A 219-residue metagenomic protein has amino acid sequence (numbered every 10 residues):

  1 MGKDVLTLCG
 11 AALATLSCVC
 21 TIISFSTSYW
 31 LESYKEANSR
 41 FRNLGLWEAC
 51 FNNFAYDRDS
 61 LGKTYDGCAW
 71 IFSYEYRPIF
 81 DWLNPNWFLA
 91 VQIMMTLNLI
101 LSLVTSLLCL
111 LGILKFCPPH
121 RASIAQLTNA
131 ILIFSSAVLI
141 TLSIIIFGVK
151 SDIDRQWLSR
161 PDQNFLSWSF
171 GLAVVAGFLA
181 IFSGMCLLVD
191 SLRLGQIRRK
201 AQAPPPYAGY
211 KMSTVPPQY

Functional and structural regions predicted by a protein language model:
M1-L44, A49-A55, F165, F182-Y219: Intrinsically disordered terminal tails
G2-L31, F88-K150, A173-A176, A180-L194: Signature of small four-pass
T27-Q92: A surface-exposed beta-alpha-beta supersecondary segment
N43, L89, L127, F165-S167: Short, solvent-exposed coil/turn segments
G67-F80, L158-F165, V189-A201: Alpha-helical membrane-embedding segments and immediately adjacent membrane-interface amphipathic helices
V149-W157: Peri-membrane helix termini and adjoining interfacial loops of integral membrane proteins
S159-A180: Extracellular loop 3-seventh transmembrane helix
